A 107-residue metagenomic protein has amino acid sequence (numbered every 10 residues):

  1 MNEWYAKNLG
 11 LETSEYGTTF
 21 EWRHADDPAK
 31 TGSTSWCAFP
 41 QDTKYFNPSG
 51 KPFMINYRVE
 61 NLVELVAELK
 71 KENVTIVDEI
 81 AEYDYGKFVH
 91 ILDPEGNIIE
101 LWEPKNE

Functional and structural regions predicted by a protein language model:
M1-C37: Core segments of cupin and vicinal oxygen chelate
E3, K7-G17, V66-E107: Vicinal oxygen chelate
W22, Q41, E82-Y85: Generic structural "secondary-structure junction" signal
T31, S49-G50, Y83: A generic fold-level signal
S35-Q41, V74: Short amphipathic beta-strand starts and helix->beta connectors
P40-K44, K105-E107: A short, sequence-level motif marking secondary-structure junctions
T43-L69, K87-L92: Vicinal oxygen chelate
